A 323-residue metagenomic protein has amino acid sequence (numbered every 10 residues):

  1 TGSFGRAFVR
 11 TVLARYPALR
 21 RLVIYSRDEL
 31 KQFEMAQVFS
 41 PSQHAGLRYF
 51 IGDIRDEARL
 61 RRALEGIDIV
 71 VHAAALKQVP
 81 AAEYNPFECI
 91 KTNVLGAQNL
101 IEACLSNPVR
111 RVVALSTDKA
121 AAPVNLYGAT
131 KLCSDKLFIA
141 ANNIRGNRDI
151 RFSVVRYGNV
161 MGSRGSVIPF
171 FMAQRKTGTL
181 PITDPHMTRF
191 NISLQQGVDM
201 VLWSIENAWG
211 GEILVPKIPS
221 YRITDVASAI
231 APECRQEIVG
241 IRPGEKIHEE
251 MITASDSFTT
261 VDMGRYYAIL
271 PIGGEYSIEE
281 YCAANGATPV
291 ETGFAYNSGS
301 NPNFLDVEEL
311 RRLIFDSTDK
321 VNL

Functional and structural regions predicted by a protein language model:
T1-R15: N-terminal Rossmann NAD(P)H-binding glycine-rich loop of SDR-like oxidoreductase domains
Y16-K31: Conserved glycine-rich Rossmann-like NAD(P)H-binding loop of the short-chain dehydrogenase/reductase
S26, F50-I51, K91, D184 (+1 more regions): Conserved residues in the N-terminal Rossmann fold of short-chain dehydrogenase/reductase
D28, V38, D118, P219: Residues in the short beta-alpha loop(s) of Rossmann-like NAD(P)-binding domains
R48-I69: Conserved Rossmann-fold cofactor-binding substructure of NAD(P)-dependent oxidoreductases
Y49, C89, V112, F152-V155: Hydrophobic/aromatic anchor residues within beta-strands of the central parallel beta-sheet of Rossmann-like
H72, L76-L132, K136, A140: Conserved Rossmann-fold NAD(P)-dependent oxidoreductase catalytic core, especially the SDR/UDP-sugar
S106, K136, A140-L323: Strand-loop microenvironment adjacent to phosphate/nucleotide-handling motifs in alpha/beta enzyme folds
